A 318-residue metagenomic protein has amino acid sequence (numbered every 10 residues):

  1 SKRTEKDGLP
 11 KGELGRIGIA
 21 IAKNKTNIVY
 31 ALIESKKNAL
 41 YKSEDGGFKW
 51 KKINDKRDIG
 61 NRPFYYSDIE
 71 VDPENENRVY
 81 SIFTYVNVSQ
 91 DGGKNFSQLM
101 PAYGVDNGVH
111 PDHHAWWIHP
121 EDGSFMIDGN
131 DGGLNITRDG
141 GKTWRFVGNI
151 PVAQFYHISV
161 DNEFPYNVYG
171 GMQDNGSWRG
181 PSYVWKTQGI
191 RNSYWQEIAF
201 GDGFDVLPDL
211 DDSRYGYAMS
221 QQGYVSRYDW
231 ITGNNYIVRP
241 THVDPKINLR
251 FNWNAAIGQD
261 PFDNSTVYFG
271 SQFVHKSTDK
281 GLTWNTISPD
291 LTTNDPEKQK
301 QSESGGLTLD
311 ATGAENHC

Functional and structural regions predicted by a protein language model:
S1-C318: Beta-propeller blade termini and top-face loops
